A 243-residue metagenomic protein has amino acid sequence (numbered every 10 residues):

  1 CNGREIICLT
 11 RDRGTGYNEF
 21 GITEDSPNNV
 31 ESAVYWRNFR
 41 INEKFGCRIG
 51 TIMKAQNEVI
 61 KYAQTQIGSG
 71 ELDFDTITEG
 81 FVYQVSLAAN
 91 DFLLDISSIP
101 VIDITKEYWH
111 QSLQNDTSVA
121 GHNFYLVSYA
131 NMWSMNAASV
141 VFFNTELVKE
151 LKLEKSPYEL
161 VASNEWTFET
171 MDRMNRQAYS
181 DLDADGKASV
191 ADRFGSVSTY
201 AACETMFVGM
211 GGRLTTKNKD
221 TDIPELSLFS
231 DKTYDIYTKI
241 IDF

Functional and structural regions predicted by a protein language model:
C1-E24, N42-E43, S180-D181, D185-D192: Immediate post-signal peptide segment of exported/extracytoplasmic ligand-binding proteins
I7-T10, I49-I52, D75-E79, D95 (+4 more regions): Structural recognition of the beta-strand scaffold that forms the well-ordered cores of secreted hydrolase catalytic
N18-G46, E146: Short, polar/charged alpha-helical segment
Y35-F39, E43, K61, T65 (+6 more regions): Solvent-exposed, polar/charged alpha-helical surfaces in well-ordered, non-transmembrane soluble domains, broadly
N42-M53, S156-E159, I223-E225, I241-F243: A local structural motif
K44-S118, E150: Extracytoplasmic "Venus flytrap"/periplasmic binding protein-like
A88-D91, S112-Y158, S198-D220: Periplasmic solute-binding protein
D172-N175, L214-F243: Glycine-centered hinge/linker elements that transmit conformational signals in sensory and ligand-binding systems
